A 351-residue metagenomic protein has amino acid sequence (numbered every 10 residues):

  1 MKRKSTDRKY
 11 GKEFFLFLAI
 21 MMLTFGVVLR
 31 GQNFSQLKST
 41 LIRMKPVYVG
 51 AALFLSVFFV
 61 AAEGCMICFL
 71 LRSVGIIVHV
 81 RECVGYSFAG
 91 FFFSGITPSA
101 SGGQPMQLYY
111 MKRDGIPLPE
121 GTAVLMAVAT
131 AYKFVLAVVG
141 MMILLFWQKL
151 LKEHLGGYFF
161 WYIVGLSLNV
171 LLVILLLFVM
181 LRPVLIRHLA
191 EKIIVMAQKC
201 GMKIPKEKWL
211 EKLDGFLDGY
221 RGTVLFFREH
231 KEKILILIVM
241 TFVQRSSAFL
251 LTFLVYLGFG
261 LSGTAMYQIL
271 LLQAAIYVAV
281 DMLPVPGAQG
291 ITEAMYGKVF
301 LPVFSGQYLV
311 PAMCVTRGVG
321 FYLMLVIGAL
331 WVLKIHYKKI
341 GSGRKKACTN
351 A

Functional and structural regions predicted by a protein language model:
M1-S35, S39, F93-P205, V285 (+1 more regions): Transmembrane helix-loop-helix hairpins in multi-pass inner-membrane proteins
G11-F15, R43-A52, L225-V239: Membrane-interface helix starts
S35-R43, M111, F216-R228: A short amphipathic helical element positioned immediately N-terminal to and/or at the very start of a transmembrane
F54, F58, A89, A127-F134 (+4 more regions): Hydrophobic residues within alpha-helical transmembrane segments of multi-pass solute transporters/permease subunits
G64-F88, V255-L272: Membrane-embedded helical hairpins/re-entrant loop segments and their flanking transmembrane helices within multi-pass
R81-G90, Y267-V278, Q307-G318: Alpha-helical transmembrane segments of multi-pass membrane proteins
H188-R228: Membrane-interface interhelical connector segments
E211-G260: Alpha-helical transmembrane segments and their immediate interhelical loop/hinge regions in multi-pass membrane
